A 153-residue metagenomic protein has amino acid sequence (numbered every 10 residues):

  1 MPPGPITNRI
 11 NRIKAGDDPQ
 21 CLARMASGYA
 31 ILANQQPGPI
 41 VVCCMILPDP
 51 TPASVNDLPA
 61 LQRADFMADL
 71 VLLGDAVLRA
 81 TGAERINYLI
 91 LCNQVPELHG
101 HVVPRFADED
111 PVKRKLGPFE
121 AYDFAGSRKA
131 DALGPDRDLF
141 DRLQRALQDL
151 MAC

Functional and structural regions predicted by a protein language model:
M1-C153: HIT superfamily nucleotide-processing domains
